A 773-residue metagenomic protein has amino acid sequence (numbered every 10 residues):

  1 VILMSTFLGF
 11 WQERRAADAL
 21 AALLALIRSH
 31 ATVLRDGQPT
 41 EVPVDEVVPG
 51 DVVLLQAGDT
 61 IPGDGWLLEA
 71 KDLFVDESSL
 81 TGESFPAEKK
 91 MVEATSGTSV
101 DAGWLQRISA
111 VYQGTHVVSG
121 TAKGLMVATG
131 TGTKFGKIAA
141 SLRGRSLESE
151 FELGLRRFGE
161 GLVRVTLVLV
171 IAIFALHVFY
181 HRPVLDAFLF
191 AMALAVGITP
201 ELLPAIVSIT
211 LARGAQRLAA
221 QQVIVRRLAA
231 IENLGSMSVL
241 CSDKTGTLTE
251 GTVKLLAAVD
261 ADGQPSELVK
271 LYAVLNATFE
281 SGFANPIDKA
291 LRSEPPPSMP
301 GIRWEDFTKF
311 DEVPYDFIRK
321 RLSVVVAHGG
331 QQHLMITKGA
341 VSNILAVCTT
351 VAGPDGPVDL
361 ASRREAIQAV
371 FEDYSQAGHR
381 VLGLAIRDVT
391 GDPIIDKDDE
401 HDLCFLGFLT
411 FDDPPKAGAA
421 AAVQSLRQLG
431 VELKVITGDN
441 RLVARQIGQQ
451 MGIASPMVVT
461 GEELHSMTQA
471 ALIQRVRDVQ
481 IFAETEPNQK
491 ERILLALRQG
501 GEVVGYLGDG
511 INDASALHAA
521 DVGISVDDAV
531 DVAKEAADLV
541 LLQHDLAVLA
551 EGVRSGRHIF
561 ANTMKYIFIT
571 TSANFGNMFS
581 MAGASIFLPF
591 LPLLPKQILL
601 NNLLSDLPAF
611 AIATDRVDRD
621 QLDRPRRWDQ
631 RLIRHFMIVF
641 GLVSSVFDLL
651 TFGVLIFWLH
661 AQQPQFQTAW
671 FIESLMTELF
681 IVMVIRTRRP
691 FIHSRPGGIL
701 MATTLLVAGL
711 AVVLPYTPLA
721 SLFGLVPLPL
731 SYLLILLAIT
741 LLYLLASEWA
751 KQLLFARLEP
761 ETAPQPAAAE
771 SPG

Functional and structural regions predicted by a protein language model:
V1, R28-R156, L268, M467-V476 (+2 more regions): Cytosolic catalytic regions of P-type ion-transporting ATPases
V1-F7, F188-L202, K596-L607, A669-L675 (+3 more regions): Small-residue-enriched core segments of transmembrane alpha-helices in multipass membrane transport and channel
V1-V33, P39, T131-T133, A140-Q221 (+7 more regions): Hydrophobic alpha-helical segments characteristic of transmembrane helices in integral membrane transporters
F74, L80-T81, V92-G97, E250-K270 (+4 more regions): Basic, amphipathic juxtamembrane/active-site segments that coordinate anionic phosphate or diphosphate groups
A110-V118, N233-F405, F411, Q424 (+7 more regions): Cytosolic catalytic regions of ATP/NTP-dependent phosphoryl-transfer enzymes
E150-E160, A191-A195, R226-L234, R557-I569 (+5 more regions): Membrane-interface segments at loop-to-transmembrane junctions
I173, R213, M451, S455-Y506 (+2 more regions): Membrane-embedded transport module
A582-F590, G653, V713-P729: Transmembrane helix-loop junctions at the membrane interface of multipass transporters and ion channels
